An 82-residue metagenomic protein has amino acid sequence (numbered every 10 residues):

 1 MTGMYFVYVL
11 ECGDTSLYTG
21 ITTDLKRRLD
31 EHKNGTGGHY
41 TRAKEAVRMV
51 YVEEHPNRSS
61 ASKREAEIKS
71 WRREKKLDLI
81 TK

Functional and structural regions predicted by a protein language model:
M1-K69, E74, L79-K82: GIY-YIG nuclease catalytic motif and its immediate N-terminal context
